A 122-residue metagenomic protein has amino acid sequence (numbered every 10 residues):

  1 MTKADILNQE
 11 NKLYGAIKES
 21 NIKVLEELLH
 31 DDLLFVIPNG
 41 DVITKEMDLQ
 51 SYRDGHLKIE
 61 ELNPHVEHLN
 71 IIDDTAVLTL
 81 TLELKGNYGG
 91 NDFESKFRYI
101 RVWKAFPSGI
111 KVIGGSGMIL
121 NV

Functional and structural regions predicted by a protein language model:
M1-E27, D32-V122: A beta-strand edge to alpha-helix "cap/lid" segment located at domain peripheries
